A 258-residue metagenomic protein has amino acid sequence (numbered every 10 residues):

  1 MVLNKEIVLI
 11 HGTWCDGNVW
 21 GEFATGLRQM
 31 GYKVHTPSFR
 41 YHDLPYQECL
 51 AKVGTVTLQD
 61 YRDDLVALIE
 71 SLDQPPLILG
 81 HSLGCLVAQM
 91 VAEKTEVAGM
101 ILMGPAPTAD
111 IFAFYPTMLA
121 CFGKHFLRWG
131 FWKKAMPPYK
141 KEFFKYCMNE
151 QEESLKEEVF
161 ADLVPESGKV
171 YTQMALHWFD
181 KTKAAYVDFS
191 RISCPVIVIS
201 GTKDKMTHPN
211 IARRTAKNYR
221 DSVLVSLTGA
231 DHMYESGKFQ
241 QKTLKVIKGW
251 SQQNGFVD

Functional and structural regions predicted by a protein language model:
G12-C15, S82, T202: Active-site glycine-rich loops that stabilize anionic/oxyanionic intermediates across multiple enzyme folds
R28-C49: Conserved alpha/beta-hydrolase
L79-G84, A88: Gly/Ala-rich beta-loop-alpha elbow adjacent to hydrolase catalytic centers
I101-F131, V170-W178: Flexible "cap/lid" loop of the alpha/beta hydrolase fold
K134-V187, C194: Alpha/beta-hydrolase
I192, V198-S200, D204: Short beta-strand/loop motif that positions the catalytic acidic residue of the alpha/beta-hydrolase fold
K205-I211: Conserved alpha/beta-hydrolase "acid-adjacent" motif
S222-D258: Catalytic active-site module of serine/aspartate enzymes centered on a nucleophile-bearing elbow/loop
